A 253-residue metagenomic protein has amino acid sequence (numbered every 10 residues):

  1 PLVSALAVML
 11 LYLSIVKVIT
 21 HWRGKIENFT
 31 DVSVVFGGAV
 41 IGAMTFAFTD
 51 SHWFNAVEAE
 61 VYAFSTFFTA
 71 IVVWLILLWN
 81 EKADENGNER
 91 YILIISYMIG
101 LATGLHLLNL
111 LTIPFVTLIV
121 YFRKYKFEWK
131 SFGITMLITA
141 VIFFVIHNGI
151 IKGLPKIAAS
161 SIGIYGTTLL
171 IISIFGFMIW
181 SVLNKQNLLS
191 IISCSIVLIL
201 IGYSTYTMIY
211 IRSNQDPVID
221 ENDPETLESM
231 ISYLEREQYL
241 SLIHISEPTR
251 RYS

Functional and structural regions predicted by a protein language model:
L2-L11, V16-I19, R23, T45 (+2 more regions): Transmembrane alpha-helices of multi-pass, membrane-embedded glycan-processing enzymes that use lipid-linked
V8, Y12-V16, D50, T69-E81 (+4 more regions): Hydrophobic transmembrane alpha-helices
I19, R23-S33, V72-Y91, L118-W129: Membrane-interface transmembrane helices that cradle and orient dolichyl/undecaprenyl
V35, A39-F48, F143-I150, L170-I174 (+1 more regions): Transmembrane and membrane-interface helices of multi-pass, inner-membrane envelope-modifying transferases
G42-M44, Y91-L105, T139: Membrane-interface alpha helices of multi-pass inner-membrane proteins
S51-Y62: Short acidic/glycine- and proline-prone juxtamembrane loop motifs at membrane-interface regions of multi-pass membrane
N80-E81, T112-I196: Perimembrane helix-loop-helix junctions
I243-S253: Single conserved hydrophobic/aromatic residue that forms the stacking wall/gate of nucleotide- or nucleobase-binding
